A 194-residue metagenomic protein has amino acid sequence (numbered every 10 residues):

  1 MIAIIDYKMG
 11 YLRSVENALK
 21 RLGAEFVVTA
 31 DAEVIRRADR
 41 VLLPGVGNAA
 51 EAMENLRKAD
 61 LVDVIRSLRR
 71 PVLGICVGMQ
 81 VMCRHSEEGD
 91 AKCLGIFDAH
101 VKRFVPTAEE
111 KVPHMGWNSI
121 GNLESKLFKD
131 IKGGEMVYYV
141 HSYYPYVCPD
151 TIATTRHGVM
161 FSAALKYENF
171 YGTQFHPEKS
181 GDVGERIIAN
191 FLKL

Functional and structural regions predicted by a protein language model:
M1, F26-R37: Short acidic low-complexity segments
I2-A24, F175-S180: N-terminal beta1-alpha1 ligand-phosphate binding loop
R21-T29, E54-L56, W117-L123, T154-R156: Short gly/ser/thr-rich secondary-structure transition/capping motifs
E25, R40, P71-L73, M136: Structural signature of beta-strand start/N-cap positions in the alpha/beta core of ABC transporter nucleotide-binding
V34-I35, V64, A164: Structural alpha-helical scaffold elements that stabilize or flank donor/cofactor-binding regions in carbohydrate
L42-P44: Structural motif
A49-M115: Cysteine-nucleophile active-site neighborhood
S67, H100-L194: Amide-donor transfer/coupling interface in amidating biosynthetic enzymes
